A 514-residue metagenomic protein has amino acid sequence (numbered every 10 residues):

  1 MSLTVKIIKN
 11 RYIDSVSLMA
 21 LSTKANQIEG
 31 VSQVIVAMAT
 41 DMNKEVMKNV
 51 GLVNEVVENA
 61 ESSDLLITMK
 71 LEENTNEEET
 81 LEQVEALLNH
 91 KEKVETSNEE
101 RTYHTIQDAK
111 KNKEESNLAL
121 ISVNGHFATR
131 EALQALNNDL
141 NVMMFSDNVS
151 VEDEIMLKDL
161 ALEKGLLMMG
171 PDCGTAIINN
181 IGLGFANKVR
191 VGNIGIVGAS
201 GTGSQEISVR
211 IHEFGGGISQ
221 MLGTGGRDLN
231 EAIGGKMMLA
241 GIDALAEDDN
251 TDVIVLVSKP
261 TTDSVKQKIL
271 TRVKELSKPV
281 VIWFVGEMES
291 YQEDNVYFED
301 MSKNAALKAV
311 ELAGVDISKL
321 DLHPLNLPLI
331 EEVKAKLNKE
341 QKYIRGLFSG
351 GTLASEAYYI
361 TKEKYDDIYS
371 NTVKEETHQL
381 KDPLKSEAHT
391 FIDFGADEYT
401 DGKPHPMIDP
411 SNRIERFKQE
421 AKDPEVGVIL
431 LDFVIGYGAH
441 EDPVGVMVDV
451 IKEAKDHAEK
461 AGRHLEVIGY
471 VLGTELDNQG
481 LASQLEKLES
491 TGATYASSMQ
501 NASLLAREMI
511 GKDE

Functional and structural regions predicted by a protein language model:
S2-E514: Catalytic-core regions of core metabolic enzymes, especially those transforming organic acids/acyl-group intermediates
